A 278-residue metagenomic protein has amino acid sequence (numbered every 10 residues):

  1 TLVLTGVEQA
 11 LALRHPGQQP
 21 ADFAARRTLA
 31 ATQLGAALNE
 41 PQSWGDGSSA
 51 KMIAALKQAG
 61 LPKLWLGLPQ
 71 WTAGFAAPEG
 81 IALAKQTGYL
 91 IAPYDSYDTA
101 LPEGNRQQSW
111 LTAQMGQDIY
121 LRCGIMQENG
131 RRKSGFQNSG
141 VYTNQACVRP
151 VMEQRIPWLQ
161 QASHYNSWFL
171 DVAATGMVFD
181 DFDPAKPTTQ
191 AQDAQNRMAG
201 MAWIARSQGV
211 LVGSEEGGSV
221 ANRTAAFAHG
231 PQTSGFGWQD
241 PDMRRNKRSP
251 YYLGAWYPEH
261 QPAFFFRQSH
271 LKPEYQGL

Functional and structural regions predicted by a protein language model:
T1-P69, A76-A77, I81-I91, D95-D98 (+3 more regions): Carbohydrate-recognition beta-sandwich/jelly-roll modules in extracellular/periplasmic carbohydrate-active proteins
R26-A30, T175, Y252-W256: Helix-boundary capping/turn motifs
T32-G45, P62-A73, R131-M152, V178-D193: The substrate-binding groove and active-site-proximal loops of carbohydrate-active enzymes, especially glycoside
G45, P93-W158, P241-D242, K247-Q261: Active-site-adjacent "subsite" loops/lids of carbohydrate-active enzymes
P69-W71, S96-T99, A173-T175, E215-S219: Active-site beta-loop-alpha junctions enriched in small/polar residues
F75-L83, P102-W110, V178-D181, G213-F265: Substrate-binding cleft/loops of secretory-pathway carbohydrate-active enzymes
A146-E216: Active-site neighborhood of glycoside hydrolase catalytic domains
Q261-L278: Extended alpha-helical scaffolding regions
